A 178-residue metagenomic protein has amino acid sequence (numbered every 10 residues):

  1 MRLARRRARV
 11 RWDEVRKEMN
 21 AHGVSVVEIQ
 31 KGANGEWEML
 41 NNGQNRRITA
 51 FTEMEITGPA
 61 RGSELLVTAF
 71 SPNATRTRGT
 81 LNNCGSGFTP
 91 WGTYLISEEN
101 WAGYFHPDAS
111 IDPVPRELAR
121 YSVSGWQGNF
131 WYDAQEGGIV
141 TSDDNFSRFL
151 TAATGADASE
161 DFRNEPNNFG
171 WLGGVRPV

Functional and structural regions predicted by a protein language model:
M1-V178: Conserved small-residue
